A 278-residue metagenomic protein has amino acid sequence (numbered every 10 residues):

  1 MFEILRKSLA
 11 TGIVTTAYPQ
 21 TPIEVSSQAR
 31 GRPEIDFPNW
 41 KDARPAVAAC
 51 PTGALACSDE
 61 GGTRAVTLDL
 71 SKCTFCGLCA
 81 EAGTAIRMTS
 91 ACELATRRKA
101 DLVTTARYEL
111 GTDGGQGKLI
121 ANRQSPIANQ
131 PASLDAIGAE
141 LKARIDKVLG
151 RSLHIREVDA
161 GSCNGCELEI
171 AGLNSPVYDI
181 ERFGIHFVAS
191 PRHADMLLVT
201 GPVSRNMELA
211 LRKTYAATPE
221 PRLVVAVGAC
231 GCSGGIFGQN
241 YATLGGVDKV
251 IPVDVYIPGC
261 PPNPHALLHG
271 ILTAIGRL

Functional and structural regions predicted by a protein language model:
M1-A56: Ferredoxin-type iron-sulfur electron-transfer modules and their immediate structural context
F2-A10, V14-T16, Q20-I23, A80-E181: Flanking helices and flexible, charged tails adjoining ferredoxin-like Fe-S electron-transfer domains in multi-subunit
A29-P33, R64, A194-M196, V253: Short amphipathic alpha-helical segments
I35, R44-R97: Iron-sulfur cluster-binding cysteine motifs and their immediate structural context in ferredoxin-like electron-transfer
P38-K41, V66-S71, S152-V158: Immediate flanking context of iron-sulfur cluster ligation sites
V148, A217-T218, R277: Alpha-helix C-cap/termination motif
N164, L168-L268: Cofactor-cradling patches in redox/metallo enzymes
G270-L278: C-terminal alpha-helix
